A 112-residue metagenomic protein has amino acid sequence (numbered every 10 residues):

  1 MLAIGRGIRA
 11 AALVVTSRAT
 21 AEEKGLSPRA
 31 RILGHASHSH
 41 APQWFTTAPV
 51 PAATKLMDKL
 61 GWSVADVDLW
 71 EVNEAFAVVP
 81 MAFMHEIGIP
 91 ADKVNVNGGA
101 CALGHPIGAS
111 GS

Functional and structural regions predicted by a protein language model:
M1-S112: Claisen-condensing/thiolase-fold acyl-transfer catalytic domains that form or cleave C-C bonds in fatty acid
